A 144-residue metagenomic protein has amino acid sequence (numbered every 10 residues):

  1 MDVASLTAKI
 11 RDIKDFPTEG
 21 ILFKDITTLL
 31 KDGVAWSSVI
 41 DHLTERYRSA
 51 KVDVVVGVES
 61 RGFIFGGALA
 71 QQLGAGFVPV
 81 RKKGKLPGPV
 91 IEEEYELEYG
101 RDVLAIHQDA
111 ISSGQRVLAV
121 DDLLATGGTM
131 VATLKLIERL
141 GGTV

Functional and structural regions predicted by a protein language model:
M1-V144: PRPP-associated nucleotide enzymes
